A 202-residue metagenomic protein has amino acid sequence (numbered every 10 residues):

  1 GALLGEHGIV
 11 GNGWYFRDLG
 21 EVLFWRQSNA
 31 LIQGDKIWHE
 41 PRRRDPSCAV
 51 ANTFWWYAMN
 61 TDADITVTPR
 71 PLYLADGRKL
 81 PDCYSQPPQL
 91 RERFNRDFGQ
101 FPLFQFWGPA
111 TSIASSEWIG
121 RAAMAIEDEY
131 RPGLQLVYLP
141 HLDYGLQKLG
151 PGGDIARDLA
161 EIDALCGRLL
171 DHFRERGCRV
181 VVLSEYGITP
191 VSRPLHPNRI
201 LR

Functional and structural regions predicted by a protein language model:
A2-L149: His/Asp/Glu-rich, glycine-adjacent segments that coordinate divalent cations and/or stabilize oxyanion chemistry on
G152, R157-L201: Metal-dependent active-site segment of extracytoplasmic phospho-/sulfohydrolases and closely related
